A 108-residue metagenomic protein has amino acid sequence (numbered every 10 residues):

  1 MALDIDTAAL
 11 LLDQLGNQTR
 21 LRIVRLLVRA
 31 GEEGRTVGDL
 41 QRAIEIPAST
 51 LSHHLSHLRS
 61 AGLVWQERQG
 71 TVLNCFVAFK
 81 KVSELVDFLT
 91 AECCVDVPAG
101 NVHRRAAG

Functional and structural regions predicted by a protein language model:
M1-T7, R25-R29, F79-G108: Amphipathic alpha-helical dimerization/coiled-coil segments that flank or bridge DNA-binding/regulatory modules
D6-P47, Q69-V82: N-terminal helix-turn-helix DNA-binding core of bacterial DNA-binding proteins
Q14, H54, S60, R68: Short glycine/serine/threonine-biased micro-segments
R42, R59-S60: Alpha-helical residues within the helix-turn-helix
P47, S52-H54: Short coil turns linking two alpha-helices in DNA-binding domains
E67-Q69, P98-A99: Conserved catalytic-core motifs of GNAT/GCN5-like acyltransferases
